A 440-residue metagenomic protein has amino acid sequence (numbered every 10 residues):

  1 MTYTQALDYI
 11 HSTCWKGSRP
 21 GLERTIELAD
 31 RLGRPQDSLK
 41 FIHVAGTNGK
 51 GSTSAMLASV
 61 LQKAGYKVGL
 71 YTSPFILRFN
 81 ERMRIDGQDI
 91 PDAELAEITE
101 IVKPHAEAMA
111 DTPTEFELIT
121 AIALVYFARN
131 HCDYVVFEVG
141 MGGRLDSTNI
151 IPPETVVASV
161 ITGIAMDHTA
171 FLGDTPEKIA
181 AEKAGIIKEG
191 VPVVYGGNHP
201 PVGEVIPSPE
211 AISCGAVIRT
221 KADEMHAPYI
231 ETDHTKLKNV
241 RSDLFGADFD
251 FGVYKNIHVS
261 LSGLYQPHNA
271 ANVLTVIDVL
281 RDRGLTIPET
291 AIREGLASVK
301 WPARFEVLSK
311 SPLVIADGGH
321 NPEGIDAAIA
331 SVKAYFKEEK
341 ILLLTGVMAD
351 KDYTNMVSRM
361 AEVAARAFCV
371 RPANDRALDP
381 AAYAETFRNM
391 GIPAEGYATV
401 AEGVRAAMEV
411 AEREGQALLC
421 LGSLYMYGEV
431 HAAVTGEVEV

Functional and structural regions predicted by a protein language model:
M1-N48, S52-K67, I76-R78, H199-A211: N-terminal leader/targeting and accessory segments in enzymes
L22, I26-D37, K63-E154, A170-D174: ATP-dependent carboxylate-amine ligase catalytic core
S38, Y134-F137, S147-V160, A165-H168 (+2 more regions): Nucleotide phosphate-binding/pyrophosphate-handling subdomain across enzymes that bind or process nucleotide phosphates
P74, G196-G197, S208, R219-D243 (+7 more regions): Beta-strand->loop->alpha-helix junctions that form or flank phosphate-binding loops in nucleotide-handling enzymes
A110, H131-V139, T155-V253, A270 (+1 more regions): Acidic, Mg2+-coordinating active-site environments of NTP-dependent enzymes
F127-D133, R283, Y335-E339, A407-A417: Glycine-rich phosphate-binding loop signature in dinucleotide/nucleotide-binding domains
N198-I230, L313-I315, P322, V357-A417: C-terminal helical cap/extension that packs against the catalytic core of soluble nucleotide-cofactor enzymes
S423: Active-site-proximal loop/hinge segments that shape catalytic or ion-binding/gating pockets
